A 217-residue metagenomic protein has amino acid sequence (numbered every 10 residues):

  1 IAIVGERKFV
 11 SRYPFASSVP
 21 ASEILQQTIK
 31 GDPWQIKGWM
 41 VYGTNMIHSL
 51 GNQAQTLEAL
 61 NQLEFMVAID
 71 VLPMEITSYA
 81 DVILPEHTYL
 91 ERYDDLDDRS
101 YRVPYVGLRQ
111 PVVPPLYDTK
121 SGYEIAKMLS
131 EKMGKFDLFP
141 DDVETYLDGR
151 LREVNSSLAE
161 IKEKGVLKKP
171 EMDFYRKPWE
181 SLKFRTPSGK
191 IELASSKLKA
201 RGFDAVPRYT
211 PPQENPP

Functional and structural regions predicted by a protein language model:
I1-S78, H87-L96, P104-V106, K164 (+1 more regions): Extended redox/cofactor-interaction regions of prokaryotic respiratory oxidoreductases
D81: Catalytic, metal-anchored helix/loop core of enzyme active sites in primary metabolism
L84: Conserved catalytic/dimer-interface elements of ABC ATPase nucleotide-binding domains
L90-P115, I125-A126, S130-K132: Glycine/threonine-rich phosphate-binding loop and adjacent beta-strand/alpha-helix elements that clamp
V112-S188, E192: N-terminal leader/propeptide and maturation segments of large enzyme subunits in energy/redox metabolism and hydrolases
